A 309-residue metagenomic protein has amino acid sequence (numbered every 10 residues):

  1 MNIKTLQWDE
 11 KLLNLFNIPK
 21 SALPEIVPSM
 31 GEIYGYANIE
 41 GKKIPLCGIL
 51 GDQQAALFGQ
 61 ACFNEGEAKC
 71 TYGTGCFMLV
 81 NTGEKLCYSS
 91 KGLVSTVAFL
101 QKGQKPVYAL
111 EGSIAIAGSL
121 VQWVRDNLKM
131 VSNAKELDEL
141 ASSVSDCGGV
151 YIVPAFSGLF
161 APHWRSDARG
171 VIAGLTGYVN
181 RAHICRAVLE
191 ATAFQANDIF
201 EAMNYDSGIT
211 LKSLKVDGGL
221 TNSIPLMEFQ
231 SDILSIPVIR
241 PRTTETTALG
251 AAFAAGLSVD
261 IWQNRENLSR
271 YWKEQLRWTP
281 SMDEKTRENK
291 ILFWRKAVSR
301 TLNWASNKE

Functional and structural regions predicted by a protein language model:
M1-K105, A109, A115-S119, S132-C147 (+1 more regions): ATP-dependent carbohydrate kinase catalytic cores
T82-E309: Glycine/Thr-rich phosphate-binding loops that ligate phosphate moieties of nucleotide and other phosphorylated ligands
